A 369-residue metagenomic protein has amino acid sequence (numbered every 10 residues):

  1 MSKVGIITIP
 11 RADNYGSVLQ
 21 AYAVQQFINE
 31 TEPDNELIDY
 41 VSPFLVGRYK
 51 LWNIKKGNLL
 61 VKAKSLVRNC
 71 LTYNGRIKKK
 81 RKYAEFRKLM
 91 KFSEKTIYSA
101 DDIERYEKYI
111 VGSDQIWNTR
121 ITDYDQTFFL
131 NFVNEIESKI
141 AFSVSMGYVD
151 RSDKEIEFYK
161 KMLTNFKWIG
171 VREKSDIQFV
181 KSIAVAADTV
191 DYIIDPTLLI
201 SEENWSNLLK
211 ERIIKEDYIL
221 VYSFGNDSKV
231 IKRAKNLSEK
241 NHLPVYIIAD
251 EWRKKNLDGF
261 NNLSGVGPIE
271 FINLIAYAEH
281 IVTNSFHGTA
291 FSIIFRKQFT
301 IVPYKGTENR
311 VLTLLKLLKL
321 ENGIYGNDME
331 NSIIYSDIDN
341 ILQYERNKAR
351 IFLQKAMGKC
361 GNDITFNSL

Functional and structural regions predicted by a protein language model:
M1-L369: Active-site anion-handling motifs in enzyme catalytic cores
